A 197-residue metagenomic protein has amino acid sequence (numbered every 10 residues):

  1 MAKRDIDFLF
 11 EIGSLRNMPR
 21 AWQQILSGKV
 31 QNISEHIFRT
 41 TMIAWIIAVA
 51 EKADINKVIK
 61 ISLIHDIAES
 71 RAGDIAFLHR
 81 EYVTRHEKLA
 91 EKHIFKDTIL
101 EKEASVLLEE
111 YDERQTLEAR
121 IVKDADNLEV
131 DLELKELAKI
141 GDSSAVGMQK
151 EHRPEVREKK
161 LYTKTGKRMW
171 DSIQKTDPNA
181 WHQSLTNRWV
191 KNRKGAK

Functional and structural regions predicted by a protein language model:
M1-K197: Alpha-helical, largely C-terminal catalytic domains that coordinate divalent metal ions via clustered Asp/Glu/His
